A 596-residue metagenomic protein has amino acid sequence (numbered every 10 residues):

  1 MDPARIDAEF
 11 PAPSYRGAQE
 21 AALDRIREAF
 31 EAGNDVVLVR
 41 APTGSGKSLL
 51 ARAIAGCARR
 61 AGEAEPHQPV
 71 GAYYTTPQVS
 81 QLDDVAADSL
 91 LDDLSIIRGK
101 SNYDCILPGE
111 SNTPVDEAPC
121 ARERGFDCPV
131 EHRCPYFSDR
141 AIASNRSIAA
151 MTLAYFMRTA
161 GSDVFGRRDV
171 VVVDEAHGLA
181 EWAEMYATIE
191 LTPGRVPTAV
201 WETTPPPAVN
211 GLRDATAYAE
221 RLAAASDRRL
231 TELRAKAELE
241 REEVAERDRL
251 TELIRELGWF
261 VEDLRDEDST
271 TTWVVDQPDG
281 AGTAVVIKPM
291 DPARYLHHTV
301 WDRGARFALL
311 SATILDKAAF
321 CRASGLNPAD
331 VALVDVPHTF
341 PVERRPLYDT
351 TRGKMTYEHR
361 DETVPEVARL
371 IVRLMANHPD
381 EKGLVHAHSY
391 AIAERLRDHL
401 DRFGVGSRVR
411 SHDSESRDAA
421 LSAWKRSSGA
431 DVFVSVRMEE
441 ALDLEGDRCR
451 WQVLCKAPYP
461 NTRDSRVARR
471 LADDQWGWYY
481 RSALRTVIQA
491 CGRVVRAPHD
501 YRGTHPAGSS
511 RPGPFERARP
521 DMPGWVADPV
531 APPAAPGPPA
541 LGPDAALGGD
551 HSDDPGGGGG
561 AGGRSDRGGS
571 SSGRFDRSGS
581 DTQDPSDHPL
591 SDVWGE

Functional and structural regions predicted by a protein language model:
D2-P11, Y15, A21-I26, F30-T43 (+6 more regions): Conserved coupling segment at the C-terminus of the helicase ATP-binding
G33-R40, L50-L91: Conserved SF1/SF2 helicase motif Ia
A72-T76, A149-T152, V172-V173, R306-S311 (+1 more regions): Structural recognition of the conserved hydrophobic beta-strand(s) that form the central parallel beta-sheet of P-loop
R98-Y103, L153-Y155, A387-A391, R408-S422 (+1 more regions): Conserved helicase motor
D127-D169, V434-E439: Conserved RecA-like ASCE ATPase "motif II neighborhood" in helicase/translocase motors
F137-S147, G404-F433: Conserved motor-coupling elements within RecA-like helicase/translocase cores
T351-R360, S416-R511: Conserved RecA-like P-loop NTPase helicase motor core
Y459-I488, A497-E596: Helicase C-terminal subdomain and adjacent C-terminal extension
